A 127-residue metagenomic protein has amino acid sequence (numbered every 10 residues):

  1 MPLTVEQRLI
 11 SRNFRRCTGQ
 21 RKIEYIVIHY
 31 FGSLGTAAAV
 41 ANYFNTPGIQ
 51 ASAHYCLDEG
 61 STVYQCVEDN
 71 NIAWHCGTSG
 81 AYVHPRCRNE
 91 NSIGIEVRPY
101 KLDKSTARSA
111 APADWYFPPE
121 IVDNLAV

Functional and structural regions predicted by a protein language model:
P2-V127: Active-site-adjacent loop/helix surface patches within enzyme catalytic domains that shape the substrate-binding cleft
